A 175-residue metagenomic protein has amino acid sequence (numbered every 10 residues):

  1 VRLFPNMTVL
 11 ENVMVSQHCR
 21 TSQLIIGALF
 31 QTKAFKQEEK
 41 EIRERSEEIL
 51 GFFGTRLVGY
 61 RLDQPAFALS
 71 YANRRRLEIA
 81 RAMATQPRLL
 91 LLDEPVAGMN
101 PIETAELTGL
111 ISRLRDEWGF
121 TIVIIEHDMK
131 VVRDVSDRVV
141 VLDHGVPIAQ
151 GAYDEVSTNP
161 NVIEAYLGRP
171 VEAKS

Functional and structural regions predicted by a protein language model:
I79: Hydrophobic anchor residue at the start of the ABC signature
Q86: Conserved catalytic motifs of ABC-family nucleotide-binding domains
L90-E94: Catalytic Walker B motif of ABC-type/P-loop ATPase nucleotide-binding domains
A105-G119: Helical segment within the ABC ATPase nucleotide-binding domain
V132-D134: A short, surface-exposed alpha-helical micro-motif characterized by mixed small hydrophobic and charged/polar residues
Q150-G151: ABC ATPase "signature
